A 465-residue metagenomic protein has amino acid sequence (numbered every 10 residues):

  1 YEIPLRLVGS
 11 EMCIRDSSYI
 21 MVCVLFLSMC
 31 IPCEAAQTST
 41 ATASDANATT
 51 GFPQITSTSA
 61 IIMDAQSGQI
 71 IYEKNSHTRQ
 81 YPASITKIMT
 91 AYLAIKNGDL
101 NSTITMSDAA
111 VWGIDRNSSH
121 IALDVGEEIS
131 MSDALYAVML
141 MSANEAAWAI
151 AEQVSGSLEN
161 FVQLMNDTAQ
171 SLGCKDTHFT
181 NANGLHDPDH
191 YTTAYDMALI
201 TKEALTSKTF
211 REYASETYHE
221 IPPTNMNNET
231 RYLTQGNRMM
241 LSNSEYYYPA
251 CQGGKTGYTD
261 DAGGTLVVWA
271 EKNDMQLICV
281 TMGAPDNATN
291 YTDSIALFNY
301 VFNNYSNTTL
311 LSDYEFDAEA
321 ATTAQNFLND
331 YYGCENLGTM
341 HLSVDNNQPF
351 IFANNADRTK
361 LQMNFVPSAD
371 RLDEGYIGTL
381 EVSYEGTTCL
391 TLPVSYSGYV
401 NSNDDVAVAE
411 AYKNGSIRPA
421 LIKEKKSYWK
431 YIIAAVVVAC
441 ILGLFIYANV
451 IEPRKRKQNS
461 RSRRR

Functional and structural regions predicted by a protein language model:
Y1-I14: Single conserved hydrophobic/aromatic residue that forms the stacking wall/gate of nucleotide- or nucleobase-binding
L5, A122, T180, G253 (+1 more regions): Short glycine- and Lys/Arg-enriched binding-loop motifs that mark or flank ligand-binding interfaces
E11, Q66-S67, N273, E385: Residue-level recognition of short loop/turn positions
R15-A35, Y431-N449: Sec-dependent N-terminal signal peptides of Gram-positive bacterial secreted proteins and lipoproteins
C33-Y195, L199-K208, E212-Y213, K272: Active-site-adjacent loops and short helices of periplasmic peptidoglycan-processing enzymes
C174-K175, D189-Y191, Y195-D196, T201-A434 (+1 more regions): Domain-terminus/edge residues, biased toward the C-terminal soluble/receptor-binding domains of extracytoplasmic
S462-R465: Solvent-exposed, low-complexity, intrinsically disordered, charge-rich segments adjacent to transmembrane helices
